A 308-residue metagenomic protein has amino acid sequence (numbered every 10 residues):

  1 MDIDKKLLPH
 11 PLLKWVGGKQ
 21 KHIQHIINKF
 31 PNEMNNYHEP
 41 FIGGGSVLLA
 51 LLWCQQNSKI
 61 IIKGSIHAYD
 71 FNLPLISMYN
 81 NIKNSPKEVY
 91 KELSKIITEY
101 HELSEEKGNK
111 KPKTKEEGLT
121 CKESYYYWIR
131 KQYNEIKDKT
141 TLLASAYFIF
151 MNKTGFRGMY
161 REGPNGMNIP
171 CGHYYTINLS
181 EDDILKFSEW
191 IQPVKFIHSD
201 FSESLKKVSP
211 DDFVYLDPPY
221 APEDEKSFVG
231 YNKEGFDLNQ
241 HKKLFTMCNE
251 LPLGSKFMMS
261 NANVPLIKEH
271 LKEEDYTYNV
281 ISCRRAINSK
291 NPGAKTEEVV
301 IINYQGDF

Functional and structural regions predicted by a protein language model:
M1, A221-P222, E234-F308: Long, positively charged, glycine-interspersed low-complexity recognition regions
M1-H38, I42, S46-V47, F148 (+1 more regions): S-adenosyl-L-methionine
Y37-L51, A68-N72, Y79, I149-F156 (+5 more regions): Conserved proline-anchored active-site loop of SAM-dependent methyltransferases that bridges a beta-strand
Q55-Q192: Class I S-adenosyl-L-methionine-dependent methyltransferase module
E162-Y174, Y220-H241: Mobile active-site "lid"/loop adjacent to the S-adenosyl-L-methionine
S180-K195, F245-F257: A structural motif corresponding to the C-terminal end of an alpha-helix and its immediate exit/capping segment
I197-S199, S282: Short loop/edge segments at beta-strand edges and connector loops that shape dinucleotide/nucleotide cofactor-binding
